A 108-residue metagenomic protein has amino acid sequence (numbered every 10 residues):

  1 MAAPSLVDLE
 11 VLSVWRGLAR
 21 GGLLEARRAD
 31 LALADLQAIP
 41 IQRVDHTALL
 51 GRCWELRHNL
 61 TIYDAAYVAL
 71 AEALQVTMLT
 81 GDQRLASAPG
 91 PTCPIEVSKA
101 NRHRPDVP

Functional and structural regions predicted by a protein language model:
M1-R20, Q42-H46: PIN/NYN-family metal-dependent endoribonuclease catalytic core
P4, V68-P108: Acidic, PIN/NYN-like endoribonuclease modules and their adjacent C-terminal/linker elements
E10-G17, A32-D35, R52: A general alpha-helix detector
L12, L36, W54, A88-G90 (+1 more regions): Short secondary-structure boundary/hinge segments and terminal tails
I39-G81: Active-site neighborhoods of divalent-metal-dependent phosphate/nucleic-acid chemistry enzymes
